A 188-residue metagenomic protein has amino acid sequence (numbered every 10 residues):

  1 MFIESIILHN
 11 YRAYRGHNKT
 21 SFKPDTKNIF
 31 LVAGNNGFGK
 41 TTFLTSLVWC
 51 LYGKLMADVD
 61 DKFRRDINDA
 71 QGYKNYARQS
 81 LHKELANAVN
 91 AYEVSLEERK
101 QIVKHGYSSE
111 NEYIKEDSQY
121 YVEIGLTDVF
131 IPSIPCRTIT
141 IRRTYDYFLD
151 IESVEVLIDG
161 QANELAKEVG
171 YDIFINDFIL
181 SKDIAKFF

Functional and structural regions predicted by a protein language model:
M1-A162: Extreme N-terminal "head/tail" segments of very large remodeling/mechanoenzyme assemblies
F148, G160-A162, K167-F188: Coupling/switch segment of ABC-type P-loop NTPase heads
